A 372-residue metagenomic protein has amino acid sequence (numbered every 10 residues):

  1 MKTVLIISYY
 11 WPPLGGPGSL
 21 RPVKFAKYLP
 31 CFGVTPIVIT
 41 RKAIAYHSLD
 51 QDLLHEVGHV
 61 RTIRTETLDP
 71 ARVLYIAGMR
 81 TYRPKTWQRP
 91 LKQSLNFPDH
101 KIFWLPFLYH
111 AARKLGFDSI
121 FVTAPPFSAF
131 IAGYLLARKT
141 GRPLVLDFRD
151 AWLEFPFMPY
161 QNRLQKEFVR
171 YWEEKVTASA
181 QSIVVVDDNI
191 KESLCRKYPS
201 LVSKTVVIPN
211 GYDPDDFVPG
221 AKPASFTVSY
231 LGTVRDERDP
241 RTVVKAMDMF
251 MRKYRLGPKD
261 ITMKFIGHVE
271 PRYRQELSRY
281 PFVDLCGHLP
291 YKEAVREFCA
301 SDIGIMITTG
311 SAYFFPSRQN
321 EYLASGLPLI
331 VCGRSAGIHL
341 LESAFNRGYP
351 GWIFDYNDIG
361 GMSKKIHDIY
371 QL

Functional and structural regions predicted by a protein language model:
M1-T67, S182, F250: N-terminal subdomain of nucleotide-sugar transferases
K24, C31, P106-H110, S128-I131 (+2 more regions): Membrane-proximal helix-turn-helix segments that form the acceptor-binding/catalytic region of lipid-linked
T40-P106: A conserved catalytic-core segment of Leloir-type glycosyltransferases
E174-K204: A short, active-site helix/loop in glycosyltransferases that binds the activated sugar's phosphate group
Q181, F298-Y313, L327-I330: Acidic donor-binding loop of glycosyltransferase active sites
N189, I208-G211: Carbohydrate-associated surface elements
A221-R238, V244-D248: Conserved donor-binding/catalytic core segment of Leloir-type glycosyltransferases
P258-V295, N346: Nucleotide-activated donor-binding/catalytic signature segment of Leloir-type glycosyltransferases, i.e., the conserved
